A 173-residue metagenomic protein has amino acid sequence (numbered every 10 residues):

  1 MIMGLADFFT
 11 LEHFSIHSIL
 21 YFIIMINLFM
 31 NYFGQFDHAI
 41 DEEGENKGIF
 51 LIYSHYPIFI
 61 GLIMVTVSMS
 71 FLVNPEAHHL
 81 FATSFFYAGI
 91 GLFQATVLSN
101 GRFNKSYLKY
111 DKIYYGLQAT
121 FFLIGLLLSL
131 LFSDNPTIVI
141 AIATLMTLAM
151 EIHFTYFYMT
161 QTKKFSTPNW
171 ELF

Functional and structural regions predicted by a protein language model:
M1-L80, S84-L130, M146-F173: Predominantly late transmembrane helices and immediately cytosolic-facing juxtamembrane segments
S133-A143: Loop-to-transmembrane alpha-helix initiation sites
